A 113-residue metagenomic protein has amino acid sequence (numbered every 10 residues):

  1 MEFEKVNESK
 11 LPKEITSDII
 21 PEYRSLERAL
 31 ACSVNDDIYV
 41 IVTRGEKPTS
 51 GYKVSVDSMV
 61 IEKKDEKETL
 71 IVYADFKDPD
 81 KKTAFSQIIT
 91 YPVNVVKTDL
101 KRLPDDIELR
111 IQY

Functional and structural regions predicted by a protein language model:
M1-Y113: Exposed, flexible binding/inhibitory loops of compact, secreted disulfide-stabilized domains
